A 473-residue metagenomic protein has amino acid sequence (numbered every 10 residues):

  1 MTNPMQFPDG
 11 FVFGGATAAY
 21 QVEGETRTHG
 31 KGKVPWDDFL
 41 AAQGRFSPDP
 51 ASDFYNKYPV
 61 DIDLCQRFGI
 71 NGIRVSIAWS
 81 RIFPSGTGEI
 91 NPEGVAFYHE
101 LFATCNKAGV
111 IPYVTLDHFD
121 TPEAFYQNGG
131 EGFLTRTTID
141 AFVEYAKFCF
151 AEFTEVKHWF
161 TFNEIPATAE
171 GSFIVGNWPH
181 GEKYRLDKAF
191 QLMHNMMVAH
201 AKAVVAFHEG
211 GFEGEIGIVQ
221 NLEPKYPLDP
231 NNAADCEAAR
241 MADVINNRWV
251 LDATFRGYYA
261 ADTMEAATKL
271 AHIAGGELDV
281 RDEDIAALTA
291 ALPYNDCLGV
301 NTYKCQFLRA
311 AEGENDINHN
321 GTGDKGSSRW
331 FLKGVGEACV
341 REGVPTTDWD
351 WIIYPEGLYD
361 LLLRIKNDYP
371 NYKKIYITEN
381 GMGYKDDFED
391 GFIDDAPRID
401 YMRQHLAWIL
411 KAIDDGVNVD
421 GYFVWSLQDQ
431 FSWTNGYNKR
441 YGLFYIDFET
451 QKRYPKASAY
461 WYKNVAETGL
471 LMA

Functional and structural regions predicted by a protein language model:
T2-A42, S85-T87, V95-A473: Active-site region of glycoside hydrolase catalytic domains
E23-Y98: Active-site-adjacent substrate/metal-binding segments within catalytic domains of carbohydrate-active enzymes
